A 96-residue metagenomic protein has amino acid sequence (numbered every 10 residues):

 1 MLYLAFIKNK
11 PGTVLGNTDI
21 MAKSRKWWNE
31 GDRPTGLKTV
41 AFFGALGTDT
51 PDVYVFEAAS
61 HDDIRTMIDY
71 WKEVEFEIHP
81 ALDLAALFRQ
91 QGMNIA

Functional and structural regions predicted by a protein language model:
M1-P51, A59-D62, L82-A96: Short S/T/G/P-rich N-terminal loop/turn motif that feeds into the first structured element of a domain
E57-A58, Y70: Conserved catalytic core of Hanks-type protein kinase domains
I64-E73: Short amphipathic alpha-helices in soluble, non-transmembrane regions that often serve as interface/regulatory elements
E73-A85: Conserved short beta-strand edge segments in small beta-sheet-based binding/regulatory domains
